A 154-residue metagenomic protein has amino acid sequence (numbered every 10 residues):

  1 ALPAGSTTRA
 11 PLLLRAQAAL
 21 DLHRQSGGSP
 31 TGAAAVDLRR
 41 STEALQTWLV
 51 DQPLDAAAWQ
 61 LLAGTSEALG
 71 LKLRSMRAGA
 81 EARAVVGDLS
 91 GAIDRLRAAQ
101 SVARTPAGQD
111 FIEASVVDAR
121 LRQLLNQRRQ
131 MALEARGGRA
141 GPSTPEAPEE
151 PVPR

Functional and structural regions predicted by a protein language model:
A1-L73, R77: Alpha-helical adaptor scaffolds
P3-A4, T47-V50, E67, A82-V85 (+2 more regions): Conserved structural position within tetratricopeptide repeats
L12, A16-A19, A58-A68, A98-Q130: TPR/TPR-like alpha-solenoid helical repeat scaffolds
L14, R40, A44, G91-A98 (+1 more regions): Extracytoplasmic/secreted proteins, especially bacterial periplasmic and envelope-associated proteins
D21-A34, A68-A78, G108, R120-E150: Alpha-helical linker/edge segments of TPR/alpha-solenoid repeat scaffolds and analogous pre-/post-domain helices
L62, L73-M76, S90, L96 (+2 more regions): Aromatic-enriched hydrophobic runs in primary sequence
R77-T105, A119-R122: TPR/TPR-like (Sel1-like) alpha-helical repeat modules
